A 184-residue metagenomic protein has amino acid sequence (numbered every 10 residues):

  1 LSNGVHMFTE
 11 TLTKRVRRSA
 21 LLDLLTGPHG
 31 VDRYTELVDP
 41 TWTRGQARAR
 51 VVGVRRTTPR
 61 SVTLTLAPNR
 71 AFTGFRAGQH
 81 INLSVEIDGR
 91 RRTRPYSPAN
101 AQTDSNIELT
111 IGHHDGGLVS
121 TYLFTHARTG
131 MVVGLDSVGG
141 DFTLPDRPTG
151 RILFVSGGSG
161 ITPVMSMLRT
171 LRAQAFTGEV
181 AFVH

Functional and structural regions predicted by a protein language model:
L1-G4, F8-K14, T121-H184: FNR/FR-type flavoprotein reductase catalytic core
L1-S61: Short, low-complexity N-terminal leaders and the immediately following helix N-cap/first helix
R17-P28, P68-G74, S105-H113, F142-P145 (+1 more regions): Charged, low-complexity, helix/coiled-coil-prone segments
Y34-V132, D136, G150, A181: Ferredoxin-reductase
